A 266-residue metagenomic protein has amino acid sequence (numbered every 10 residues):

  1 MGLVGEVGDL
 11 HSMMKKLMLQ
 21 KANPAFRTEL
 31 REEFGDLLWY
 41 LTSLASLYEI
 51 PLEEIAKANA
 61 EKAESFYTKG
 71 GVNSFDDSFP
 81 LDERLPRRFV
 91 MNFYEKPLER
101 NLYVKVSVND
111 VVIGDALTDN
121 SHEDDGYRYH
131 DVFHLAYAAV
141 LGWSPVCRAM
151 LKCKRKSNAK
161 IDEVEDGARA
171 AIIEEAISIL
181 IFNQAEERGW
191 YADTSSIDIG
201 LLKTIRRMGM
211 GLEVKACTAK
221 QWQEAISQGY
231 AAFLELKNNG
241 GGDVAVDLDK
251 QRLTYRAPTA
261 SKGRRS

Functional and structural regions predicted by a protein language model:
M1-F34, L38-S266: Flexible "arm" and connector segments at domain edges
